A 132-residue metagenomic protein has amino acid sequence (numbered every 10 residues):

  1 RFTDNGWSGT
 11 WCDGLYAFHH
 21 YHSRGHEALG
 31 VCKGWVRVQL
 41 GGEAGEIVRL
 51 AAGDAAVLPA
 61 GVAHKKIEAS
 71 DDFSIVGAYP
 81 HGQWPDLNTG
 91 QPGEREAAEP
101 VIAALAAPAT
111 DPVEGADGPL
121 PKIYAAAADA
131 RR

Functional and structural regions predicted by a protein language model:
R1-D13: Signature of the catalytic double-stranded beta-helix
G14-A28, E43-A44, L50-A51: A short beta-loop-beta micro-motif enriched in histidine and acidic residues
H22-Q39, V57: Short, conserved beta-strand element in jelly-roll/cupin
V36, E43, G61-A63: Short beta-turn/strand-loop junction motif enriched in small, turn-promoting residues
L40-V48, K66, E94-A98: A structural preference for long, well-packed, hydrophobic secondary-structure segments
L50-S70, Y79: Conserved metal-binding segment of the jelly-roll/cupin
I67-R132: Double-stranded beta-helix
